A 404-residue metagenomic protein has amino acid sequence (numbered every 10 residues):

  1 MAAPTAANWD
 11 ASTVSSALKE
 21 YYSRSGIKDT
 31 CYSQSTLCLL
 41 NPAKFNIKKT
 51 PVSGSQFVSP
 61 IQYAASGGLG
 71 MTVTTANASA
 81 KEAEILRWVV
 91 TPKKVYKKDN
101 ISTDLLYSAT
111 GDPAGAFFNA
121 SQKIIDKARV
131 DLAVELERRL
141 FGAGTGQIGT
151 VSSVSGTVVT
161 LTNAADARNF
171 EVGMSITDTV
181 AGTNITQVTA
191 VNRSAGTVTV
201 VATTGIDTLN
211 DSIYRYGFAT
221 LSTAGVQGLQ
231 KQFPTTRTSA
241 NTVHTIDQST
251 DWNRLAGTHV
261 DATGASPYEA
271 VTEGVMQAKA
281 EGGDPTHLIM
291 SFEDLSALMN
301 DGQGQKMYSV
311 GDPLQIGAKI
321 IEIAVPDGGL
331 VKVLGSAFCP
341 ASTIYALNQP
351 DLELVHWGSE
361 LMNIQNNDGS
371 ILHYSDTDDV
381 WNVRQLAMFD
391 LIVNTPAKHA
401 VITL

Functional and structural regions predicted by a protein language model:
M1-G70, S79-L404: Core alpha/beta structural scaffold of self-assembling particle/tube/pore-forming proteins
